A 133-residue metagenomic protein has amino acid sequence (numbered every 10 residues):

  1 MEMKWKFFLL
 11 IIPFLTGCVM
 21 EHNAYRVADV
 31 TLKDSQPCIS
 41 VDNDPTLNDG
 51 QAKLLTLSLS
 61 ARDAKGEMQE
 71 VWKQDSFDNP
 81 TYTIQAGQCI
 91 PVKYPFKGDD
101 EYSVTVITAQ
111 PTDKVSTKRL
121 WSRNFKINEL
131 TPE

Functional and structural regions predicted by a protein language model:
M1-E2, Y25: Hydrophobic alpha-helical segments, principally membrane-spanning helices and signal/leader peptides
M3-I11: Sec-dependent signal peptide recognition, specifically the positively charged N-region followed immediately by
L9-L10, D29-V30, N79-Y82: Secretory-pathway extracellular proteins and peptide precursors enriched for disulfide-bonded cysteines
F14-G17: C-terminal motif of bacterial Sec signal peptides marking the signal peptidase cleavage site
V19-E21: Bacterial signal peptide processing site
A24-Q51: Contiguous beta-strand segments within globular domains
D42, T46-E133: Acidic, low-complexity Ser/Thr/Gly/Pro-rich repeat segments typical of extracellular/periplasmic and surface-exposed
